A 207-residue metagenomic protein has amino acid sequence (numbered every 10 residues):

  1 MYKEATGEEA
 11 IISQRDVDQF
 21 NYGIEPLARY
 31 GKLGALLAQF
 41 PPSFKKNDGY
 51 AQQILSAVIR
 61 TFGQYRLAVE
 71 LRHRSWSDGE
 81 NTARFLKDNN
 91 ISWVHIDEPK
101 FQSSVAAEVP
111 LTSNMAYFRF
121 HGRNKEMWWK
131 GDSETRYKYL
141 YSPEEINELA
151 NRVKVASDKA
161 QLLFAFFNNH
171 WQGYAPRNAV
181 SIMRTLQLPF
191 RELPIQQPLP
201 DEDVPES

Functional and structural regions predicted by a protein language model:
M1-S207: Residues lining hydrophobic/aromatic ligand-binding pockets adjacent to catalytic sites
